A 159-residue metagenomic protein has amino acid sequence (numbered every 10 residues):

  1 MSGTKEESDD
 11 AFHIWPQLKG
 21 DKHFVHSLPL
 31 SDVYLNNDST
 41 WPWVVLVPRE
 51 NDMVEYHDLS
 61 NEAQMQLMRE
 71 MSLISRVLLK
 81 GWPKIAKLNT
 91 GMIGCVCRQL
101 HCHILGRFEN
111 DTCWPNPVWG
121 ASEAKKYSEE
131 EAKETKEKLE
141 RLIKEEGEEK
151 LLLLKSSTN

Functional and structural regions predicted by a protein language model:
M1-N159: HIT superfamily nucleotide-processing domains
